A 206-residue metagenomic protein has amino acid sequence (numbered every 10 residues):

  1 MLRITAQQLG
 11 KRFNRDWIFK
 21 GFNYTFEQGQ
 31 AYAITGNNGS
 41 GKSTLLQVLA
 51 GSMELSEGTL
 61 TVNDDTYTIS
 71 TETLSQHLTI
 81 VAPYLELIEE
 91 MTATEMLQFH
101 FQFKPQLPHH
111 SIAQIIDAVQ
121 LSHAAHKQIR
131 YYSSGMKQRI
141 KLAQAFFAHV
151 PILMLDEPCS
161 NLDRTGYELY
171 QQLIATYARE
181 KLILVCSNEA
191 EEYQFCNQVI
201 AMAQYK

Functional and structural regions predicted by a protein language model:
I4, F19-G21: Conserved structural motif at the start of ABC-family nucleotide-binding domains
T35-N37: The feature captures the beta-strand-to-loop junction immediately N-terminal to the Walker
A50: Helix-to-loop junction immediately C-terminal to a conserved catalytic motif
G58-I69, T73-L74: Conserved ABC transporter NBD signature motif
Y84, E89-P105: Q-loop/switch helix immediately C-terminal to the Walker
H109-A125: Conserved ABC ATPase "signature" region
L153-E157: Catalytic Walker B motif of ABC-type/P-loop ATPase nucleotide-binding domains
